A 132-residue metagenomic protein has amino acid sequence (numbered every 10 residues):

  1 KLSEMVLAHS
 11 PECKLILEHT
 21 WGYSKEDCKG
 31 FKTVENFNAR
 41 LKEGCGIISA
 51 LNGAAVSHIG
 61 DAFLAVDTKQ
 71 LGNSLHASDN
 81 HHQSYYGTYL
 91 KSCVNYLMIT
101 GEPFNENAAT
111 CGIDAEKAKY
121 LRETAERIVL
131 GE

Functional and structural regions predicted by a protein language model:
K1-H81, Y85: Alpha-helical cap/lid subdomain in secreted, periplasmic, or secretory-pathway luminal O-acyl-processing enzymes
L75, H82-Y86, S92-E132: Conserved catalytic region of serine esterases and O-acyltransferases that act on ester linkages in lipids
